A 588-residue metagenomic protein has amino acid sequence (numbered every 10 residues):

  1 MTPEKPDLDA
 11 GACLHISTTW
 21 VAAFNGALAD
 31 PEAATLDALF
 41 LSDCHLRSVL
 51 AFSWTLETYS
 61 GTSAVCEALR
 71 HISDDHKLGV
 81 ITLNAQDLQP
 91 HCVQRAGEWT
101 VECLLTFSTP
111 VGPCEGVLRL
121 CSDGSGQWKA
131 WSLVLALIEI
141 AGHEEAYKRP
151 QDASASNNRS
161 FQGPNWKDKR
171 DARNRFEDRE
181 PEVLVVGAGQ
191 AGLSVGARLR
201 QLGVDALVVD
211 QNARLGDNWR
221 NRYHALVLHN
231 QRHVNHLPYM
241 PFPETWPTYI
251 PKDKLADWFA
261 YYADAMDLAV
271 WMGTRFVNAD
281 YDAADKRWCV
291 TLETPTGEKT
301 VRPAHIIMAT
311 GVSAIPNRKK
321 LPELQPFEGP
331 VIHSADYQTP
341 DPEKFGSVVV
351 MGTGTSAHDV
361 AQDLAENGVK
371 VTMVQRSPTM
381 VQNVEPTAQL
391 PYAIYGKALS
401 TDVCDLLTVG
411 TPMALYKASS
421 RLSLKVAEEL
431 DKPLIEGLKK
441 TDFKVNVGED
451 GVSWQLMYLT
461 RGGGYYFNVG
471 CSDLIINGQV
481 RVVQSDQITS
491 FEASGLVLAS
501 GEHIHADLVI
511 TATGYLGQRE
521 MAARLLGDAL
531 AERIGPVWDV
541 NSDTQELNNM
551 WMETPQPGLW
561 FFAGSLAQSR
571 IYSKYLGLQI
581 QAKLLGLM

Functional and structural regions predicted by a protein language model:
M1-S42, R170-R175, E180: Short, low-complexity N-terminal intrinsically disordered segments enriched in polar/charged residues
G26, D30-G97: A solvent-exposed, acidic/Ser-Thr-rich amphipathic alpha-helical stretch
L104-A172: Short beta-strand edge/turn micro-motifs at domain boundaries
A136, K148, V204, V209 (+5 more regions): Flavin (primarily FAD) cofactor-binding/catalytic cores of flavoenzymes
S156-P181, I332-F345: A short, basic/flexible loop-to-alpha-helix module at the beginning of a structural domain
R173-V209, V350-M351, T355-A365: N-terminal Rossmann-like FAD-binding beta1-loop-alpha1 element of flavoenzymes
L184, A197-H224, V369-Q382: Glycine-rich FAD pyrophosphate-binding loop
R220-D257, P378-V445: Glycine-rich active-site loop/strand segments that organize a redox cofactor
